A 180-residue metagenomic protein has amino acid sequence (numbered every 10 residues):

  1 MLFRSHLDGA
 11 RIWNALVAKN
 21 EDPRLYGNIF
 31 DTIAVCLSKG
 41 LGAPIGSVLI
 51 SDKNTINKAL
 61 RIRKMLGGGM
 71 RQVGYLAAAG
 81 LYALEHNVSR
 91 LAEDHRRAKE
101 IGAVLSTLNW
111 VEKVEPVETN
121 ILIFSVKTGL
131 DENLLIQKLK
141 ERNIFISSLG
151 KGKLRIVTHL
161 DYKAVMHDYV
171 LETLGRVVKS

Functional and structural regions predicted by a protein language model:
F3-K127, N133-R142, S147-Y162, M166-V178: Conserved PLP-enzyme active-site core in the AAT-like
